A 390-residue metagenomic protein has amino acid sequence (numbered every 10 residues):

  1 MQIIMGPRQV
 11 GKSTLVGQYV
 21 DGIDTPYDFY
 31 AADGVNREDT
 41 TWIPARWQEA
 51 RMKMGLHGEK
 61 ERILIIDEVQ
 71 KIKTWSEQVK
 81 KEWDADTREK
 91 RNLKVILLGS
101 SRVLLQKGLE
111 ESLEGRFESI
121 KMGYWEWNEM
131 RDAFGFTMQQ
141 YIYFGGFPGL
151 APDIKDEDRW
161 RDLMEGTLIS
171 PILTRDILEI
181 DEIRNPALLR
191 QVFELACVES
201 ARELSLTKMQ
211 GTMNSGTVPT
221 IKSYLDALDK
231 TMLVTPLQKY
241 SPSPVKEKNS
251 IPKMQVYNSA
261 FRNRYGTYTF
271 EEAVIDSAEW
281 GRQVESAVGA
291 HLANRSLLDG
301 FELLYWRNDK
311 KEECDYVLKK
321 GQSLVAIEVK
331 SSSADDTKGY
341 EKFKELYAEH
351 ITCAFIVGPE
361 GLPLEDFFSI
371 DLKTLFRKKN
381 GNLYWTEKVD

Functional and structural regions predicted by a protein language model:
I4: Hydrophobic anchor at the beta1->P-loop junction of P-loop NTPases
P7: P-loop (Walker A) phosphate-binding loop of NTP-binding proteins
K12-S13: Conserved lysine of the Walker
Y30-E59: Short glycine-rich substrate-engagement loop in P-loop NTPases that contacts/grips substrate
S76-L97: Conserved catalytic/switch belt of AAA+ P-loop NTPases
N92, S100-R102, Q106-S205, T235: Interdomain motor-coupling "hinge/lid" segment immediately C-terminal to the ATP-binding subdomain of NTP-driven enzymes
R161-L324: Accessory nucleic acid-recognition modules appended to NTPase machines
